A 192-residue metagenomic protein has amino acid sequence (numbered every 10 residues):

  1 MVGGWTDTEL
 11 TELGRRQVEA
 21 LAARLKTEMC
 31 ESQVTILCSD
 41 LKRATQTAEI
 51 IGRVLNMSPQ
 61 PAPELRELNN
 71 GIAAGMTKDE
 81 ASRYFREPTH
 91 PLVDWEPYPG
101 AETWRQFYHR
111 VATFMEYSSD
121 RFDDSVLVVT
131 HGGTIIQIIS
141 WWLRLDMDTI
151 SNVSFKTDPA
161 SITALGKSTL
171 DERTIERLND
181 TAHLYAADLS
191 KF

Functional and structural regions predicted by a protein language model:
M1-Q60: Active-site-proximal alpha-helix that buttresses catalytic centers in soluble enzyme cores
E9, I51-T113, L178-N179: Phosphate-handling substructures
E19-K26, Y108, A112-D120: Generic structural signal for well-ordered alpha-helical scaffold segments
L21, M57, P61, E67-E80 (+1 more regions): Acidic, low-complexity terminal tails and accessory targeting/binding regions of phosphate-metabolizing enzymes
V34, F122-G132: Generic beta-sheet signal
C38-S39, H109, V129-T130: Short beta-strand scaffold positions
R43-T45, E67-L68, T134-Q137: Short, active-site-adjacent cap segments at secondary-structure transitions
I50, Q137, W141: Active-site signature of alpha/beta-hydrolase-fold catalytic machinery across serine- and Asp/Cys-nucleophile hydrolases
